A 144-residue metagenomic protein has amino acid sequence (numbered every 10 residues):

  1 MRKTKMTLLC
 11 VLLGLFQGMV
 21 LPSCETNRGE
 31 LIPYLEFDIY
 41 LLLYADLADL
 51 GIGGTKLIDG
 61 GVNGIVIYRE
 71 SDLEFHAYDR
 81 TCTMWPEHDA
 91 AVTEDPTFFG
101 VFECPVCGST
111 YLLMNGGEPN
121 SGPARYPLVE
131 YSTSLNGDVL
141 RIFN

Functional and structural regions predicted by a protein language model:
M1-C24: Sec-dependent bacterial lipoprotein signal peptides
P22, R80, F102-P105: Extracellular secreted precursors and ectodomains with disulfide-bonded cysteine-rich loops/domains
E25-T97, L112-L113, V129-N144: N-terminal pre-ligand scaffold of iron-sulfur
P96-V106, E118-Y131: Short cysteine/histidine-rich metal-coordination sites, predominantly Zn2+-binding motifs
